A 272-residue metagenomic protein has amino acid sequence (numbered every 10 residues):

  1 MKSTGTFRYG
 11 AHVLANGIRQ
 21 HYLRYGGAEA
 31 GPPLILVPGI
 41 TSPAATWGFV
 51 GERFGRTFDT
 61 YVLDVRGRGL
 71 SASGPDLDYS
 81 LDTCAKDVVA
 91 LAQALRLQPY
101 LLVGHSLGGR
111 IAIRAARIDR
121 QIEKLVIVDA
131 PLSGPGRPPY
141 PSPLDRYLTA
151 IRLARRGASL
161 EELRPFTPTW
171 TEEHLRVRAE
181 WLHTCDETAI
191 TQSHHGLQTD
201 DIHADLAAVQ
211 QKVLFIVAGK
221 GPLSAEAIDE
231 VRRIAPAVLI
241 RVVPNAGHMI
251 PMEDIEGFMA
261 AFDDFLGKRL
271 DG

Functional and structural regions predicted by a protein language model:
L14, I18-S73: Conserved HGGG/HGGXW glycine-rich cap/lid loop of the alpha/beta-hydrolase fold
T83-Y100: Conserved acidic catalytic loop of the alpha/beta-hydrolase fold
L102-G104, V128: Short beta-strand immediately N-terminal to the catalytic nucleophile in serine-hydrolase-like folds
G104, G108, A112: Gly/Ala-rich beta-loop-alpha elbow adjacent to hydrolase catalytic centers
I113-R117, Q121-A154: Flexible "cap/lid" loop of the alpha/beta hydrolase fold
P135-S142, L153-A208: Conserved alpha/beta-hydrolase catalytic His-Asp/Glu region
V213-A246: Conserved loop-alpha-helix segment in the C-terminal half of the alpha/beta-hydrolase fold that carries the catalytic
A246-M259: Catalytic histidine-centered segment of alpha/beta-hydrolase-like enzymes
